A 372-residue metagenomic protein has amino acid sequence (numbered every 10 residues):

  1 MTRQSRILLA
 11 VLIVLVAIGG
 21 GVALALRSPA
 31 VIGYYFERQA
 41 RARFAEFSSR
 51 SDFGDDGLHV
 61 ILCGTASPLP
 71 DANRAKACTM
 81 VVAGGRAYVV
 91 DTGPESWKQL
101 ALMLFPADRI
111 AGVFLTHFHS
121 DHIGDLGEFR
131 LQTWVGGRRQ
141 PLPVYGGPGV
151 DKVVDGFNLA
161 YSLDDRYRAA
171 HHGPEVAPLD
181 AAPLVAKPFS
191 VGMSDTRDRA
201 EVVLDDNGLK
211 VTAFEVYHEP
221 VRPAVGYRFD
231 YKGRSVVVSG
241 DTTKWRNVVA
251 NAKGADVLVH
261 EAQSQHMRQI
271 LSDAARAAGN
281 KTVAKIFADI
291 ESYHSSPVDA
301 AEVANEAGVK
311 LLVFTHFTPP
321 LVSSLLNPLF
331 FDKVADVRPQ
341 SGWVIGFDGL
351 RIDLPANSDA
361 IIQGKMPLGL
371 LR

Functional and structural regions predicted by a protein language model:
T2-V237, L325-I361, K365-R372: Binuclear metal-dependent hydrolase catalytic cores
R3-G19, G226, K232-V237, T243-D348: Cap/insert and terminal regions of metallo-dependent hydrolase folds
